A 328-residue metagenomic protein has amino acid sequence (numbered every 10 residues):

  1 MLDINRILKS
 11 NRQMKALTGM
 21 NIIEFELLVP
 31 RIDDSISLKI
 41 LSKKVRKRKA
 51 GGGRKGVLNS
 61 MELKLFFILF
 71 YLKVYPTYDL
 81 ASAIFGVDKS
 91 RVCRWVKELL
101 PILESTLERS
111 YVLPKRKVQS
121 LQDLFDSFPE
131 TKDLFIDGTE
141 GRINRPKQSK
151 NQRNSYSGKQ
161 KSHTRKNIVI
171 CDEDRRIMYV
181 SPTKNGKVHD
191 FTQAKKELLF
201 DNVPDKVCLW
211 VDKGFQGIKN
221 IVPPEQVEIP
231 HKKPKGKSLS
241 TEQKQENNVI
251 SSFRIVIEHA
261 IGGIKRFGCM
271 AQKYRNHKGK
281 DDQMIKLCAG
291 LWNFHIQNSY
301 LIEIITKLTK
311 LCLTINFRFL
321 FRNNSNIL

Functional and structural regions predicted by a protein language model:
M1-G56, Y300, T306-N316, N326-L328: Charged, often Cys/His-bearing segments associated with DNA-binding zinc-finger transcription factors
N21, S60, L239-E242: Ser/Thr-centered flexible coil motifs
I32-K43, Y75, L103, I264 (+1 more regions): Short amphipathic alpha-helical segments enriched in hydrophobics
G53-K55, L65-I68, S120-D123, K166: Short, charged beta->alpha transition segments
S60-V74: Short, amphipathic alpha-helical "recognition" segments used to contact nucleic acids or chromatin
Y78-C312: Short, well-ordered secondary-structure "scaffold" segments embedded in the functional core of diverse domains
F317-F321: Aromatic (phenylalanine/tyrosine) cluster motif
